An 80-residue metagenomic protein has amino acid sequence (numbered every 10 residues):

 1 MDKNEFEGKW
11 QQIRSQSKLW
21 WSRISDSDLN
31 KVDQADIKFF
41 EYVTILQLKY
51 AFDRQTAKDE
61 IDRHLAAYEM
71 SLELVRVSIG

Functional and structural regions predicted by a protein language model:
M1-G80: Intrinsically disordered, low-complexity, hydrophilic segments
